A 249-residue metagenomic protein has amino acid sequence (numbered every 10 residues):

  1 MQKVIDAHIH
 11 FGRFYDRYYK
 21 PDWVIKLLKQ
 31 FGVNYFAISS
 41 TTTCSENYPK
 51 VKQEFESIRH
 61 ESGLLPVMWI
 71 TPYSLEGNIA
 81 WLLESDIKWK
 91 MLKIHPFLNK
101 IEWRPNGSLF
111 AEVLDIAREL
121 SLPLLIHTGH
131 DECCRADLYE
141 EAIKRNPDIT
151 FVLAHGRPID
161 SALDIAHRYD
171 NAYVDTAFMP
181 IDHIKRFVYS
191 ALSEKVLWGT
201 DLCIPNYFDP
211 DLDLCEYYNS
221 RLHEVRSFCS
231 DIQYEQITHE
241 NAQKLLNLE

Functional and structural regions predicted by a protein language model:
M1-A7, Y18-I38, R118, D211-E249: Mid-to-C-terminal alpha-helical segments outside catalytic/metal-binding sites
V4-I9, F36-I38, P66-M68, K90-I94 (+4 more regions): Hydrophobic faces of well-ordered beta-strands that scaffold small-molecule active sites in alpha/beta enzyme cores
A7-H10, D16, D22-E46, G63-T71 (+2 more regions): Divalent metal-dependent hydrolysis catalytic cores, especially in the metallo-beta-lactamase
R13-Y19, S40-K50, I70-N78, N99-N106 (+2 more regions): Acidic-and-aromatic substrate-binding clefts and catalytic sites of carbohydrate-active enzymes
W23-L27, V51-I58, N78-S85, L109-V113 (+4 more regions): A general structural detector for well-ordered alpha-helical segments in enzyme core domains, enriched
N34-Y35, P49-L125, D170-Y173, F187: Active-site gating/metal-coordination segments in enzymes
R104-L197: Catalytic pocket-lining loop regions of alpha/beta-barrel enzymes, especially the amidohydrolase/enolase/GH5 lineages
